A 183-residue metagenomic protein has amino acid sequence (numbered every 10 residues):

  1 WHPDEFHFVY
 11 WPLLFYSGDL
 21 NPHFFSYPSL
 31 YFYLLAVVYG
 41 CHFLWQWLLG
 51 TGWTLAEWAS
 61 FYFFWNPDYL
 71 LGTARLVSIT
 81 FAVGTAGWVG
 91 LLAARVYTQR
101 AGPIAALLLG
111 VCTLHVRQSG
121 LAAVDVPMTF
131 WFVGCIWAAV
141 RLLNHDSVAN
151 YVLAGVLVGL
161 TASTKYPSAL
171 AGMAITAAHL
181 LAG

Functional and structural regions predicted by a protein language model:
W1-W11, S17, N21-V77: Interfacial juxtamembrane loops and adjacent helix segments that form the catalytic/substrate-binding surfaces
P3, T73-G84, P103-V111, H115-G134 (+2 more regions): Multi-pass, polyprenyl lipid-linked donor-dependent membrane glycosyltransferases
Y10, F32, A36, G87-L91 (+4 more regions): Transmembrane alpha-helix boundary and packing residues in multipass membrane permease domains and related
F64, D68, G72, L76-V96 (+1 more regions): Transmembrane-helix motifs of polytopic, lipid-linked glycan transferases
V89, R117, H179-G183: Structural signal for membrane-spanning alpha-helices in multi-pass inner-membrane proteins, emphasizing helix cores
A94-V96, R100, C135-L153, T161 (+1 more regions): Membrane-interface transmembrane helices that cradle and orient dolichyl/undecaprenyl
V152-A154, P167-A182: Transmembrane-embedded, aromatic-rich helix segments that form part of the hydrophobic channel/pocket engaging
